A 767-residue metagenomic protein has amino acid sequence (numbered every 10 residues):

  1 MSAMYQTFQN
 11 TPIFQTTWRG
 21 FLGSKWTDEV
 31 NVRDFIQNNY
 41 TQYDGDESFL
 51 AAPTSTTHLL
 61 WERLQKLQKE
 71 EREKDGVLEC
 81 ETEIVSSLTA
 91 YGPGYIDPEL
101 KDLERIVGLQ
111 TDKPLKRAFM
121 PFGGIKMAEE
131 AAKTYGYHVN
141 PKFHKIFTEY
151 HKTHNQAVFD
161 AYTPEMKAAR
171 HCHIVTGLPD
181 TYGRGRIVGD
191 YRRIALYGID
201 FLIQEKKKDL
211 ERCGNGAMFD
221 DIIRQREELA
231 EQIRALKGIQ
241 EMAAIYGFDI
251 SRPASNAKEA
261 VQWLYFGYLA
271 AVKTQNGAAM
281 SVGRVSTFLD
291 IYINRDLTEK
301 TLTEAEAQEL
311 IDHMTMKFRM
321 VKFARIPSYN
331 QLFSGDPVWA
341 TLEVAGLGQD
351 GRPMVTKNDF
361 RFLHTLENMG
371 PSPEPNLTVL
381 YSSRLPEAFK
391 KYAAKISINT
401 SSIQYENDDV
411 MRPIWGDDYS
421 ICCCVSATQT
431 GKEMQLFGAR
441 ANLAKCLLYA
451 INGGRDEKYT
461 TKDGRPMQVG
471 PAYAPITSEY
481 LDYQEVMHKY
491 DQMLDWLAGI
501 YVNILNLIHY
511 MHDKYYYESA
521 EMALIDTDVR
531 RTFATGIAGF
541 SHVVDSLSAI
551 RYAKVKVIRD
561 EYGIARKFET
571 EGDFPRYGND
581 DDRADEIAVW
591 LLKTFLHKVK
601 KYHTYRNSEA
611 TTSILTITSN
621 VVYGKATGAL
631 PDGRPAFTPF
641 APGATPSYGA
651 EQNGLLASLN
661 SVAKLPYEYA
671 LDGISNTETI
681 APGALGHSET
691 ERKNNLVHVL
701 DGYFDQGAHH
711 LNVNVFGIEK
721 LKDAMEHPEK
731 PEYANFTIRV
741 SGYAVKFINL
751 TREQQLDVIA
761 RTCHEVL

Functional and structural regions predicted by a protein language model:
S2-L767: Conserved catalytic cores of very large enzyme subunits
